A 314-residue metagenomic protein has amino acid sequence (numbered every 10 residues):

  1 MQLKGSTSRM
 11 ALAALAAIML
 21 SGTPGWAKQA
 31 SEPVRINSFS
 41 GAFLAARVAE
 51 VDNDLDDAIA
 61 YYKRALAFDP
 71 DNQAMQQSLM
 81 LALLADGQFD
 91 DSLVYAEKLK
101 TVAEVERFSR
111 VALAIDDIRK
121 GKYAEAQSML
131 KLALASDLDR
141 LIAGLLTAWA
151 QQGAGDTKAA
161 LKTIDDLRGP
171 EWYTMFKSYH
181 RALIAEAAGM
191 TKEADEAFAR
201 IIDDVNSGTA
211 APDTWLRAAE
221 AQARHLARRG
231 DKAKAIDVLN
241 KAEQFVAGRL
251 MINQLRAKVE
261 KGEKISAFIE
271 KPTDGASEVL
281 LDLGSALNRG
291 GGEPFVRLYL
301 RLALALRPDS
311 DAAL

Functional and structural regions predicted by a protein language model:
A30-E32, D204-P212, A267-K271: Flexible helix-coil transition and linker loops at the boundaries of alpha-helical arrays
V34-A42, D54, D69-Q76, V102-V111 (+8 more regions): Generic helix N-cap/helix-start motif at coil->alpha-helix transitions
A49, L83, D117, Q151 (+4 more regions): Residue at a conserved register position within TPR or TPR-like alpha-solenoid repeats
R64-A65, K98-L99, L132-A133, D166-L167 (+3 more regions): Canonical positions in the second alpha-helix
